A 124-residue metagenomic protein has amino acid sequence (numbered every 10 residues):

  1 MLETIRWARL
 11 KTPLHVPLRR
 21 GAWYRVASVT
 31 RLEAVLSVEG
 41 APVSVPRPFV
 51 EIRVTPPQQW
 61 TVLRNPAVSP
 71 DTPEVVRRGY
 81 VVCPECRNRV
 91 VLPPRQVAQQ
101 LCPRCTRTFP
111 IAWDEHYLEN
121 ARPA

Functional and structural regions predicted by a protein language model:
M1-S69: Long, charged N-terminal interaction/targeting segments
P56-A124: Cys/His-clustered metal-coordination modules, chiefly Zn-binding fingers
